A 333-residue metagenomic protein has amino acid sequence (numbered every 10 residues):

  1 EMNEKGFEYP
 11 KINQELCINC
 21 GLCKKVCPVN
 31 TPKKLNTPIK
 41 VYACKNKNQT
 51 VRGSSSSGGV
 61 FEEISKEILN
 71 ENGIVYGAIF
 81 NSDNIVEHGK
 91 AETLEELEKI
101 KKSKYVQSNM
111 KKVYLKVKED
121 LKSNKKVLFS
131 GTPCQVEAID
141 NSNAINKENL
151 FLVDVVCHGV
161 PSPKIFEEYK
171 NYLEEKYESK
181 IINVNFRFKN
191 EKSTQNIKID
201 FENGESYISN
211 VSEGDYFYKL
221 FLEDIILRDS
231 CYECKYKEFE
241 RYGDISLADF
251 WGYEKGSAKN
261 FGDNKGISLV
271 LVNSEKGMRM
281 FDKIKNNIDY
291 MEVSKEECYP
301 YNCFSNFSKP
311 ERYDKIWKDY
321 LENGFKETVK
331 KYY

Functional and structural regions predicted by a protein language model:
E1-I12, L22-P38, D244-I245: Iron-sulfur cluster-binding cysteine motifs and their immediate structural context in ferredoxin-like electron-transfer
E1-N19, K40, Q49, G214-E223: Ferredoxin-like iron-sulfur electron-transfer modules
K11-N30, G59, C134, L227-K235: Cysteine-centered iron-sulfur cluster-binding motifs in ferredoxin-type domains/subunits of redox enzymes
L22, V26-F61: Entry/capping segment at the start of metal-dependent catalytic domains with acidic active-site entry clusters
S56, F61-D83, A91: Low-complexity, highly charged intrinsically disordered N-terminal segments that act as targeting/localization
E71-I74, S179-Y333: Long, compositionally biased charged/polar accessory segments in the mid-to-C-terminal portions of proteins
E87-L115: Glycine-rich phosphate-binding "P-loop"
E148-E175: Short, flexible loop segments at boundaries between secondary-structure elements
